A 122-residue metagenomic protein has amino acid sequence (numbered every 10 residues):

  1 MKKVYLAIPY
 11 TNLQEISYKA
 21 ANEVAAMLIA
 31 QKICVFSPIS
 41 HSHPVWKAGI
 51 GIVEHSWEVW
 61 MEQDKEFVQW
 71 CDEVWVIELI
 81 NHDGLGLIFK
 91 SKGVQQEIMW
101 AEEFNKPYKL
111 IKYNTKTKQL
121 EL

Functional and structural regions predicted by a protein language model:
M1-L122: Conserved catalytic or regulatory cores that recognize and/or transform ribose-phosphate-containing ligands
